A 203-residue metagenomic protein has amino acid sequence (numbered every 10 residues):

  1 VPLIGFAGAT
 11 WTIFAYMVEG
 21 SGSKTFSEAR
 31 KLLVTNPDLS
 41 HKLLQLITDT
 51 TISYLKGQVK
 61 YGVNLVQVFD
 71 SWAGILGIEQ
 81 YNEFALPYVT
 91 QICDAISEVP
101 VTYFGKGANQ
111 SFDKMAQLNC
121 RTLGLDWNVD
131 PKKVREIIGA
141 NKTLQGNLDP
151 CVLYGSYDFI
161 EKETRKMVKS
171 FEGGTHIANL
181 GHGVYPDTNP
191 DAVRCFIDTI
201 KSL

Functional and structural regions predicted by a protein language model:
V1-L203: Active-site loop segments of alpha/beta catalytic cores
